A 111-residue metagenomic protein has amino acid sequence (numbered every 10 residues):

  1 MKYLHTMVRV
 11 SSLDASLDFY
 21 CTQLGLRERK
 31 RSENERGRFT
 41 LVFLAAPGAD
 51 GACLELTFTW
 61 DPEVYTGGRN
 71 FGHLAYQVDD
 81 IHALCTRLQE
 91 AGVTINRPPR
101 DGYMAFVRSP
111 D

Functional and structural regions predicted by a protein language model:
K2, R29-S32, F43, Y76 (+1 more regions): Vicinal oxygen chelate
Y3-H5, R69-H73: Eukaryotic phosphotyrosine signaling hubs
M7-G51: Core segments of cupin and vicinal oxygen chelate
S11, L56-W60: Short beta-strand-to-loop junctions in surface cap/lid or active-site-entrance loops
R38, N70, D101: Exposed loop/turn and edge beta-strand positions of beta-sandwich/beta-sheet ligand-binding modules
P47-G51, D61-E63, I81: Short, charged/polar surface micro-motifs in flexible loops or helix N-caps
L54-T57, F106: Conserved beta-strand in the GNAT
V64-G68: Short, low-complexity disordered segments enriched in Ser/Pro/Gly and basic
